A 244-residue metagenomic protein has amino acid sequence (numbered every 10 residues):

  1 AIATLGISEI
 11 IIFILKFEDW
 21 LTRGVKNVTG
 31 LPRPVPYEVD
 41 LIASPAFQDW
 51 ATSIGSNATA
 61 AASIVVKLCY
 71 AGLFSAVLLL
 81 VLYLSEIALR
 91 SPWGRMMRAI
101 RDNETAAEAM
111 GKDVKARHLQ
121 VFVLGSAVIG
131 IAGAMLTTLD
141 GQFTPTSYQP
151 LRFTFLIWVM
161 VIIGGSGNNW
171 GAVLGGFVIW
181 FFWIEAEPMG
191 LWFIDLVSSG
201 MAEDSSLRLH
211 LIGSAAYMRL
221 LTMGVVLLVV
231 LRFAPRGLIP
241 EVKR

Functional and structural regions predicted by a protein language model:
A1-R244: Transmembrane alpha-helices and adjacent helix-loop boundaries
